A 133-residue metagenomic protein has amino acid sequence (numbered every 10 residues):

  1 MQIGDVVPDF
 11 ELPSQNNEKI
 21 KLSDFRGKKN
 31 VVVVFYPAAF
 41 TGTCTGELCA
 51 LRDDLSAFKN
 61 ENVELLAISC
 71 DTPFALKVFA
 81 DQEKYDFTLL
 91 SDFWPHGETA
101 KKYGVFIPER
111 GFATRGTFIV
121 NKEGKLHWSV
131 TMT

Functional and structural regions predicted by a protein language model:
M1-T133: Chalcogenol-based redox active-site neighborhoods
